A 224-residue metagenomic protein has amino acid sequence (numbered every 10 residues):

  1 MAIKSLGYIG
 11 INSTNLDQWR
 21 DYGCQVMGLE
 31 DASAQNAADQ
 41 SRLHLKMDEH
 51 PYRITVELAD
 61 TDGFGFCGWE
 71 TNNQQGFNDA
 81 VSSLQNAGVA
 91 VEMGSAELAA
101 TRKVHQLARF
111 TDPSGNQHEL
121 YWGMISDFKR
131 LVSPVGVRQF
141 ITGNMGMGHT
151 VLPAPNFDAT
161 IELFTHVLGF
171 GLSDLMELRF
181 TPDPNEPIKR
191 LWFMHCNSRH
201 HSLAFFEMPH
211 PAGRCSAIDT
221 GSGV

Functional and structural regions predicted by a protein language model:
M1-D17, F64-W69, I125-A159, G171-S173 (+1 more regions): N-terminal beta-strand motif that seeds the catalytic metal site of vicinal oxygen chelate
K4, G10-Y52, L98, P153-H210: Core segments of cupin and vicinal oxygen chelate
K4, T14-D17, M47, G68-S114 (+2 more regions): Vicinal oxygen chelate
R53-T55, E119: A sequence-level detector of short linear motifs
T55-A59, R138-I141: Short, flexible, solvent-exposed loop/turn segments with mixed acidic/basic and small polar residues
L58-D62, I125-S126, M208-H210: A short, sequence-level motif marking secondary-structure junctions
V81, H200, A204, M208-V224: A contiguous binding-surface segment within folded domains or other stable secondary-structure elements
Q85-G146, K189-M194: Vicinal oxygen chelate
